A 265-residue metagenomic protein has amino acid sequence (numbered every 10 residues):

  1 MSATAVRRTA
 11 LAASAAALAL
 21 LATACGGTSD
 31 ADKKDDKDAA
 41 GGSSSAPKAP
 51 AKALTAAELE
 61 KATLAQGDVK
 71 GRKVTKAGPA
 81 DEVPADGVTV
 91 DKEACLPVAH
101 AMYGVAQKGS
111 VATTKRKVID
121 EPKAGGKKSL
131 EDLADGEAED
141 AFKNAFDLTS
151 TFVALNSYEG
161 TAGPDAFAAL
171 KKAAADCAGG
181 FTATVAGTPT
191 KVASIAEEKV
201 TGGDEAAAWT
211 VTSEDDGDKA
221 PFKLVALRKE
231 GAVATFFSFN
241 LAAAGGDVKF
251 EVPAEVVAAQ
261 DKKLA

Functional and structural regions predicted by a protein language model:
M1-A13: Bacterial N-terminal signal peptides that target proteins for export
A10-A13, L21-L64, T89-V90, G104 (+3 more regions): N-terminal low-complexity, Pro/Thr-rich disordered segments that flank secretion/membrane-targeting signals
L18: Active-site-proximal loop/hinge segments that shape catalytic or ion-binding/gating pockets
A46-A77, V211-S213, K219, K249-E255: Extracytoplasmic/periplasmic mature domains of Sec-exported, cell-envelope-associated bacterial proteins
K61, A145, A162, G245-V252: Extracytoplasmic/periplasmic, Sec-exported soluble proteins
T75-A220: A small/polar (G/S/T-enriched), proline-flanked helix-loop surface module common in exported/cell-envelope proteins
A193-A254: A short, solvent-exposed beta-edge/loop patch
A254-L264: Short, low-complexity, Pro/Ser/Thr/Gly-rich segments in the mature regions of secreted, periplasmic
